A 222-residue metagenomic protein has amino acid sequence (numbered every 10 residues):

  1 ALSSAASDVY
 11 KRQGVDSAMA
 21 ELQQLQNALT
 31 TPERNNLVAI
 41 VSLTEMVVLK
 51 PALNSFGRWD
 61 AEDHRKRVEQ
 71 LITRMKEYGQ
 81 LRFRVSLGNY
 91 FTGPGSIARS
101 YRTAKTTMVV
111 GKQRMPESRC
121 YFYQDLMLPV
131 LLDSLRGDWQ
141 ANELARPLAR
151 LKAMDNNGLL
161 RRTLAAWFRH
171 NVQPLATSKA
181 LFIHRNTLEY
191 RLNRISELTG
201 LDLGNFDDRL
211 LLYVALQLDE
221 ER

Functional and structural regions predicted by a protein language model:
A1-A6: Extracellular interaction modules
S7, K11-R222: Cytosolic nucleotide-utilizing catalytic cores of signal-transduction proteins
